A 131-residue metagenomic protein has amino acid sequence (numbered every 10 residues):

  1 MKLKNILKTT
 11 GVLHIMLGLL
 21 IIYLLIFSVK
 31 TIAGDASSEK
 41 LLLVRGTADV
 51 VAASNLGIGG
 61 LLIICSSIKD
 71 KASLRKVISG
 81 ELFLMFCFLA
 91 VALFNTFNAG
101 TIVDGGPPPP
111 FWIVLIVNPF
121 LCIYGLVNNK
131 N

Functional and structural regions predicted by a protein language model:
M1-L17, K130: Cytosolic juxtamembrane helix and N-cap/initiation of the first transmembrane helix
I6-L13, T47-S54, G80, P110-I113: Physicochemical signature of membrane-embedded alpha-helices that form the seven-helix bundle of GPCRs, emphasizing
I15-S54: Hydrophobic transmembrane helix segments
M16, L43-S67, F83-C87: Core segments of alpha-helical transmembrane spans in multipass integral membrane proteins
I21, L25, L62-S66, A92-T96 (+1 more regions): Structural signal for membrane-spanning alpha-helices in multi-pass inner-membrane proteins, emphasizing helix cores
S67-F83: Loop-to-transmembrane helix junctions at the membrane interface
A90-P110, V127-N131: Membrane-helix boundary connector in multi-pass membrane proteins
L115-N131: Membrane-water interface at the C-terminal end of transmembrane alpha helices
